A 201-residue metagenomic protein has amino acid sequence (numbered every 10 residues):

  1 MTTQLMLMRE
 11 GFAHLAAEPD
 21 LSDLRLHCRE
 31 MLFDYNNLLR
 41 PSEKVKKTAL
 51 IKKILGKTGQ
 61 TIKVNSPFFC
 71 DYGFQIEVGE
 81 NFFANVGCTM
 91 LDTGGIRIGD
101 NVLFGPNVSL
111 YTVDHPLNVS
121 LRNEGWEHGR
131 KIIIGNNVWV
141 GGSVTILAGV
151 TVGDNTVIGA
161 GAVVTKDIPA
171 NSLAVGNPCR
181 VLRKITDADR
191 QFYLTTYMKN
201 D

Functional and structural regions predicted by a protein language model:
M1-T61, C179-D201: Terminal amphipathic alpha-helical/low-complexity segments used for targeting or macromolecular assembly
F68-V78, F83-T151, N177-C179, K184-T195: Flexible, glycine/small-residue-enriched loop-and-beta-strand segment within the central core of proteins
L103, T156-V157: Short alpha-helix at the nucleotide-sugar/activated-sugar donor binding site of glycosyltransferases and closely
W139, V157, L173-V175: Short-chain dehydrogenase/reductase
V164-T165: Short hydrophobic beta-strand element within catalytic cores of glycosyltransferases and related nucleotide-activated
